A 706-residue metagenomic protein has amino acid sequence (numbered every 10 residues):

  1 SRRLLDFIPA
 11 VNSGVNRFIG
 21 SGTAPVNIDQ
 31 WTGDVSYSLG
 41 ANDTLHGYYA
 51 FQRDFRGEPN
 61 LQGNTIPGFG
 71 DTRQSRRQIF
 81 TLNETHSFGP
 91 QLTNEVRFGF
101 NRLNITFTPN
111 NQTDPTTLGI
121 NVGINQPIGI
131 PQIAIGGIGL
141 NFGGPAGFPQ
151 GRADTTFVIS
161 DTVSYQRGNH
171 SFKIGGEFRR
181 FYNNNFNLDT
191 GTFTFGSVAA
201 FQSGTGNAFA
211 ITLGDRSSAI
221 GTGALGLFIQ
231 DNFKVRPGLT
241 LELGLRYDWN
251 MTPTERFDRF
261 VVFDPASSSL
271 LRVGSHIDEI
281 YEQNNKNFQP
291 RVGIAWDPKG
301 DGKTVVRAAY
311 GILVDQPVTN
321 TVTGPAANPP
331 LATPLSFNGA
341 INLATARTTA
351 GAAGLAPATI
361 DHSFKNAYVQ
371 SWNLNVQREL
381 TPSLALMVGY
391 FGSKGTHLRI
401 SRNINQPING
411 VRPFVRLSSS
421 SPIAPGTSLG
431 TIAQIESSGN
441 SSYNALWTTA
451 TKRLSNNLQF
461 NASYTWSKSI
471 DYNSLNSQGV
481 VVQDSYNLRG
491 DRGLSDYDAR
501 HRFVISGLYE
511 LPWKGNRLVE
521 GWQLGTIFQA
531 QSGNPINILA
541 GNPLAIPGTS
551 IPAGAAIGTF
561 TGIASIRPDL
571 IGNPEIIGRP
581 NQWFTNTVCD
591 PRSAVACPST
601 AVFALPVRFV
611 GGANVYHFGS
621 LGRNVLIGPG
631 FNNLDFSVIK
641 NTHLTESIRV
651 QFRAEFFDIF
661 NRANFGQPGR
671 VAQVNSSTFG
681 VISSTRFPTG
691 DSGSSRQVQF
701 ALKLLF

Functional and structural regions predicted by a protein language model:
S1-F80, F88-L92, R102-G139, G151 (+8 more regions): Acidic, glycine-rich flexible loop segments
R17-S21, T65-G70, I79-N83, P145-P149 (+9 more regions): Extracellular loop and loop/strand-boundary signature of outer-membrane beta-barrel proteins
S21, F55, A146, T155 (+3 more regions): Signature of Gram-negative outer-membrane beta-barrel scaffolds
P25-W31, Y49-F55, Q74-F80, L92 (+15 more regions): Transmembrane beta-barrel architecture of outer-membrane proteins
I28-T93, R97-F98, T222-W249, K286-W296 (+5 more regions): Surface-exposed extracellular loop regions of Gram-negative outer-membrane beta-barrel proteins
N42-L45, Q91-N94, H170-F172, L239-L241 (+5 more regions): Repeated loop/turn-to-beta-strand initiation elements of outer-membrane beta-barrel proteins
Q52-R53, L61-F69, N111-I130, D154 (+10 more regions): Flexible, surface-exposed loop regions and adjacent strand-edge segments of Gram-negative outer-membrane beta-barrel
R76, S164, G221, R236-G238 (+5 more regions): Short, solvent-exposed micro-motifs at the edges of structured domains
